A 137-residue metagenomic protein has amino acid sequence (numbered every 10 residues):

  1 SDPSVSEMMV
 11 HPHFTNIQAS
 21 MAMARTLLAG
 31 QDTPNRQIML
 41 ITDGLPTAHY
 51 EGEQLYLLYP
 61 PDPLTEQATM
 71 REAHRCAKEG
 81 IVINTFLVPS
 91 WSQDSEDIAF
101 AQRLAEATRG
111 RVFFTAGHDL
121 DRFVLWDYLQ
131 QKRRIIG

Functional and structural regions predicted by a protein language model:
S1-M39, P46-A48, A77, S92: Von Willebrand factor
T33-N35, L45-A48, G52-G137: Von Willebrand factor type A / integrin I
